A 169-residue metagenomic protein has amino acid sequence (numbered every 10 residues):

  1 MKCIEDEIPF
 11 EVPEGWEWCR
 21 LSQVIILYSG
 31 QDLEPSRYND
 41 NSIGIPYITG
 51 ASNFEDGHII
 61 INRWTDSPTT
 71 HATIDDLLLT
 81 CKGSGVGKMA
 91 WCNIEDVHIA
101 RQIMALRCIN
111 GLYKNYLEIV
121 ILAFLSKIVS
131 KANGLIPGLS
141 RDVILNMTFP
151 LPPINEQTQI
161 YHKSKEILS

Functional and structural regions predicted by a protein language model:
K2-D32, I154-Y161, S169: Non-catalytic DNA-recognition/assembly elements of restriction-modification systems
I4-E7, S22-R37, G44-I74, A100: Sequence-specific dsDNA recognition surfaces
E7-E11, M104-C108, L145-L151: Short, well-ordered beta-strand elements within core beta-sheets of diverse protein domains
V24-L27, C81, V120-K127, K163-I167: Generic, well-ordered alpha-helical scaffold segments in large soluble proteins
T49-A51, N62-L122, G134, S140: A short beta-sheet element
D56-H58, K88-M89, K114-N115, V129 (+1 more regions): Short helix/loop capping segments that flank catalytic or ligand/cofactor-binding pockets
S126, P137, N146-S169: Amphipathic alpha-helical coiled-coil/heptad-repeat segments
